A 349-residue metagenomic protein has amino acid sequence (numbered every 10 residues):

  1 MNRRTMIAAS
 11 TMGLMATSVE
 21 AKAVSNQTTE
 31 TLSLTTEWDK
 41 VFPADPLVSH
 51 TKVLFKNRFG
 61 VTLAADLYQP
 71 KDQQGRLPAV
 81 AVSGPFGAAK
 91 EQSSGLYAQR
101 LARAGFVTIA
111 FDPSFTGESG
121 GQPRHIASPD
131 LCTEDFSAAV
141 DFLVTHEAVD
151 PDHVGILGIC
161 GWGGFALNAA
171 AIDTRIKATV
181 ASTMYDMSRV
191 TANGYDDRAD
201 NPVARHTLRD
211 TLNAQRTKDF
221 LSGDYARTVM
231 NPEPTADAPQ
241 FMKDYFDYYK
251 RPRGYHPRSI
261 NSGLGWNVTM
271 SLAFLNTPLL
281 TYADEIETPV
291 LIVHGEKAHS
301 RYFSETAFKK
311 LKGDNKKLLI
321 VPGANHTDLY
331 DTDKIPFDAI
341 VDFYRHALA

Functional and structural regions predicted by a protein language model:
T5-V24: N-terminal export signals
L32-Q74: N-terminal cap/lid segment of alpha/beta-hydrolase-fold proteins
G87-Q99: The serine-hydrolase catalytic nucleophile loop
L101-E118: Conserved alpha/beta-hydrolase
I126-H146: Alpha/beta-hydrolase active-site loop
L167-R251: Alpha/beta-hydrolase-fold enzymes
I286, I292-H294: Short beta-strand/loop motif that positions the catalytic acidic residue of the alpha/beta-hydrolase fold
A324-D333: Catalytic histidine-centered segment of alpha/beta-hydrolase-like enzymes
